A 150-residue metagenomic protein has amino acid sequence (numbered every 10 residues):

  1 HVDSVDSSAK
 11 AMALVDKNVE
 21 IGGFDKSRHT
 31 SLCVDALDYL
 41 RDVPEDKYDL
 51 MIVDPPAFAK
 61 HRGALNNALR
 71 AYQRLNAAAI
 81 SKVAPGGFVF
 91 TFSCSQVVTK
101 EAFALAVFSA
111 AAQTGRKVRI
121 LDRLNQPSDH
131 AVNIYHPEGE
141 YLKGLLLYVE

Functional and structural regions predicted by a protein language model:
H1-D6: Conserved SAM-binding motif I beta-strand of class I
S8-I52, F58: S-adenosyl-L-methionine
K10-M12, D38-L40, A59-H61, V97-K100 (+1 more regions): Flexible loop/turn segments at secondary-structure boundaries
L37-R41, Q73, A77-I80: Amphipathic, non-transmembrane alpha-helical secondary structure
P44, A64, A71, A102-F103: Residues at alpha-helix caps and immediate loop-helix transition turns in enzyme cores, especially N- and C-cap
K47, R74, F88-E150: C-terminal catalytic and target-recognition region of SAM-dependent MTase-like enzymes, primarily methyltransferases
D49-A78: Mobile active-site "lid"/loop adjacent to the S-adenosyl-L-methionine
V83-P85: Helix-to-beta-strand junctions that scaffold the AdoMet/dcAdoMet cofactor pocket in Class I SAM-dependent enzymes
